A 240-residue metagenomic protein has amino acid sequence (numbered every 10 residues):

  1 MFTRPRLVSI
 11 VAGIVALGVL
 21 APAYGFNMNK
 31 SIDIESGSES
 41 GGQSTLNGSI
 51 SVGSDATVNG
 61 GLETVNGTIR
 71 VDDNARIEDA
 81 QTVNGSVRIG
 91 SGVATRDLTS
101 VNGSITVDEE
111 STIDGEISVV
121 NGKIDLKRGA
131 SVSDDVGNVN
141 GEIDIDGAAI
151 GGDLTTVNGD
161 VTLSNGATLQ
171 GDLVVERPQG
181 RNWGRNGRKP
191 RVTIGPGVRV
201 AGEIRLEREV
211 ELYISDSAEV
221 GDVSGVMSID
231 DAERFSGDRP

Functional and structural regions predicted by a protein language model:
M1-P240: Intrinsically disordered, low-complexity terminal regions
